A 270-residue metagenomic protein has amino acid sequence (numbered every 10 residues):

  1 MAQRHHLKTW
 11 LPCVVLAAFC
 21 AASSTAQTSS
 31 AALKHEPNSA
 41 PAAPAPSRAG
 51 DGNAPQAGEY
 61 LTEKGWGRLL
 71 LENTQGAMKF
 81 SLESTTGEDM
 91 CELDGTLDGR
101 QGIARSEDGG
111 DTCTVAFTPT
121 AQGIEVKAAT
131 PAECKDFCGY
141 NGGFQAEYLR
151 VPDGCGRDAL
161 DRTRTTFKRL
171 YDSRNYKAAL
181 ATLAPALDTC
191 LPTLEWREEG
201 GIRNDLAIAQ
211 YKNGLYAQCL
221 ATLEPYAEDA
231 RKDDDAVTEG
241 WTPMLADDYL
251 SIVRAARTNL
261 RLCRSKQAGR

Functional and structural regions predicted by a protein language model:
P12-A21: Bacterial N-terminal signal peptides
K34-G67, F144-R150, G156, D161-T165: Tryptophan-anchored aromatic micro-motifs
E59-R100, L180-L194, G201: N-terminal glycine/threonine-rich, aromatic-flanked beta-hairpin/loop signature
K64-R68, S84-G123, L215-A217, E224-A227: Contiguous, well-ordered beta-strand patches that form the walls/edges of small beta-barrel/beta-sandwich domains
R157-T193: Alpha-helical segment of the N-proximal tetratricopeptide repeat
A186-L187, T193, P225-D229, D233: Alpha-helical solenoid scaffolds that mediate protein-protein interactions, centered on TPR/SEL1-like repeats but also
R197-D205, D233-R270: TPR/TPR-like alpha-solenoid helical repeat scaffolds
